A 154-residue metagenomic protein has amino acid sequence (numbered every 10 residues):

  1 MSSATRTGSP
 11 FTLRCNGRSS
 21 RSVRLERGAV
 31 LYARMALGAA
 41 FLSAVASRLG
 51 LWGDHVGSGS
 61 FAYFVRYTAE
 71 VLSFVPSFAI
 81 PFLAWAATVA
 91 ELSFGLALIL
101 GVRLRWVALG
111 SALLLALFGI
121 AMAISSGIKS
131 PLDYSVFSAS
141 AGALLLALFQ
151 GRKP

Functional and structural regions predicted by a protein language model:
M1-A62, E70-S93, L100-P154: Extended, low-polarity transmembrane helix blocks
